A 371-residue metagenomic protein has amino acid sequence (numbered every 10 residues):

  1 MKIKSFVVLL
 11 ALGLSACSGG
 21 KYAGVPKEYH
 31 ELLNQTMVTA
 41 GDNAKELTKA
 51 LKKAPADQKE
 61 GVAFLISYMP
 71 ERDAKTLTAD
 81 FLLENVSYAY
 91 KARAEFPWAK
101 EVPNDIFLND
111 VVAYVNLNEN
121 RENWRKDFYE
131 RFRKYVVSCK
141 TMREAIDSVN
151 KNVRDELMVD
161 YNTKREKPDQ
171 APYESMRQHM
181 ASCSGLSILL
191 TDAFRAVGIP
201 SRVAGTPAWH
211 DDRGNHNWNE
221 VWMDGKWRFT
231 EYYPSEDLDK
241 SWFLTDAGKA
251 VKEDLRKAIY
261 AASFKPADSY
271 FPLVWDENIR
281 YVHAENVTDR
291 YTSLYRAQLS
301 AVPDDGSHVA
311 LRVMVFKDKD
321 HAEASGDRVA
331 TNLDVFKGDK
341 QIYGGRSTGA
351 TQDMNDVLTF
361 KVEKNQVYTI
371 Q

Functional and structural regions predicted by a protein language model:
K2-L9: Sec-dependent signal peptide recognition, specifically the positively charged N-region followed immediately by
L14-A16: C-terminal motif of bacterial Sec signal peptides marking the signal peptidase cleavage site
S18-K21: Bacterial signal peptide processing site
V25-L32, M37-K49: Charged, amphipathic alpha-helical linkers/stalks
D42-K49, A54-H179, S263, A267-D268: Secondary-structure boundary elements
Y135-D224, L238: Active-site neighborhood of thiol-dependent amide/isopeptide-bond enzymes
D160-T163, A196, P207-D212, N217 (+1 more regions): His-Asp-centered catalytic microenvironments across diverse enzyme cores, prominently the transglutaminase-like
